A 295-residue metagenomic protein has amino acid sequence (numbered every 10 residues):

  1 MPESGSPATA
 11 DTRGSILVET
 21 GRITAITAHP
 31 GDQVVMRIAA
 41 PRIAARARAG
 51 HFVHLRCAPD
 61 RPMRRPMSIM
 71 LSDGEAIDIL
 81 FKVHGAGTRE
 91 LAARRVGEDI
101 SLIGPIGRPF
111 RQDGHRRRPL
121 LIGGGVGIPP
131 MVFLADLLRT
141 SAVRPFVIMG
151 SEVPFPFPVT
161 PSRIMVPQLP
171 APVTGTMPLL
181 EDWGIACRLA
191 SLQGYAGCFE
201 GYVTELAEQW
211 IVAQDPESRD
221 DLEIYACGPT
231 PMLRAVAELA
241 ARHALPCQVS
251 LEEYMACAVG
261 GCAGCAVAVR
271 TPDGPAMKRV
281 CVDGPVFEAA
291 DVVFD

Functional and structural regions predicted by a protein language model:
P2-V96: Ferredoxin-reductase
T27, R56, A190-Q193, Q248-M255: Beta-strand->loop->alpha-helix junctions that form or flank phosphate-binding loops in nucleotide-handling enzymes
R89, A93-V249: FNR/FR-type flavoprotein reductase catalytic core
P130, T230-M232, E252-V286: Local cysteine-cluster metal-coordination motifs and their immediate loop/turn environment, predominantly Fe-S cluster
G284-D295: A charged, well-structured terminal subsegment
